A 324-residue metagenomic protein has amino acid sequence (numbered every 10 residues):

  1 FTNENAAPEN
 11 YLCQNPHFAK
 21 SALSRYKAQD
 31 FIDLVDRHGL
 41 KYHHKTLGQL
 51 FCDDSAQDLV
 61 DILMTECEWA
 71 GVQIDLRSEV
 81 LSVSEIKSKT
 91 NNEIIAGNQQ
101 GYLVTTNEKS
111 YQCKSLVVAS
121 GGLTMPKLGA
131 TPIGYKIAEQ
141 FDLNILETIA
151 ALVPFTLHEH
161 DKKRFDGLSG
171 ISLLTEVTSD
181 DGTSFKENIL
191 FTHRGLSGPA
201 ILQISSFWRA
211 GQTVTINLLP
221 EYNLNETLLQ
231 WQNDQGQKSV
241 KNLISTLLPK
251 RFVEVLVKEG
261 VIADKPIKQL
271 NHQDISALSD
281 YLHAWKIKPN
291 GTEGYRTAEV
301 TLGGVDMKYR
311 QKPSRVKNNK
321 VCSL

Functional and structural regions predicted by a protein language model:
F1-T46: Glycine-rich active-site loop/strand segments that organize a redox cofactor
N5-A7, N144-E147, V153-Q273: An anion/pyrophosphate-binding glycine-rich loop and adjacent beta-alpha core in soluble alpha-beta enzymes
A19-K27, T46-T65, D75, M125-G129 (+2 more regions): Short beta-strand to alpha-helix junction loop
C67-L81, T148: A conserved beta-strand/loop element that lines the FAD pocket in flavoprotein oxidoreductases
L76, K258-L324: A glycine-rich dinucleotide-binding beta-alpha-beta segment and adjacent secondary-structure elements that constitute
L76-Q100, V153: A conserved short coil-to-beta-strand element within the FAD-binding core of flavoproteins
V80, Y111-A130, A138-E139, I189-R194 (+1 more regions): Short hydrophobic core segments
K127-L152: Central helical "cap/lid" subdomain
